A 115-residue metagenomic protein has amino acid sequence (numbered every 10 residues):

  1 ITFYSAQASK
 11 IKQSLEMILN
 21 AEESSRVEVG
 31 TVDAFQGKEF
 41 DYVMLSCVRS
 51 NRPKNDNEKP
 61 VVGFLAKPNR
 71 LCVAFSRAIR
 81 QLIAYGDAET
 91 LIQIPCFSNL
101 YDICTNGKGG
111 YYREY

Functional and structural regions predicted by a protein language model:
I1-T31: Conserved helicase motor "Helicase C" RecA-like lobe of SF1/SF2 P-loop NTPases
F3, F35, P60-G63: Short, contiguous acidic/charged loop-to-helix segments that flank catalytic cores in large enzymes
Y4-A6, V48, A88: Residue-level signal for short, function-critical loop segments
A6-A8, Q36-G37, I92: Conserved ATP-binding/catalytic motifs of P-loop helicase motor domains
L15-L19, K54-Y115: Helicase C-terminal subdomain and adjacent C-terminal extension
G30, A34-S50, N55-N57, V73 (+1 more regions): A short beta-strand element within the Helicase C-terminal
